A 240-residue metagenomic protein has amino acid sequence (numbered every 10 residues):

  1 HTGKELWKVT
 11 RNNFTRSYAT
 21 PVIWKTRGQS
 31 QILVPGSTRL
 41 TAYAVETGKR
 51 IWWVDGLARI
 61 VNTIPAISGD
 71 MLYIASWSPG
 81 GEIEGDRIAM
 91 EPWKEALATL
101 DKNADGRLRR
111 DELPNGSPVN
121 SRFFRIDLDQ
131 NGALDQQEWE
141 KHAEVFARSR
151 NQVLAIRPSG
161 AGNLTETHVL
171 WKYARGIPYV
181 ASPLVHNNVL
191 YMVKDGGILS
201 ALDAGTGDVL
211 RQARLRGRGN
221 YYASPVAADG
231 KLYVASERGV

Functional and structural regions predicted by a protein language model:
H1-T2, A44-T47, R157-A161, D203-T206: Short loop/turn segments that connect beta-strands within beta-propeller blades
E5-Q29, P35-S37, W53-G69, A75-E82 (+5 more regions): Extracytoplasmic beta-rich repeat domains
T41-A42, L154, S200: WD40 beta-propeller blade core
A89-L97, L108-N115, R122-F124, D135-E140 (+1 more regions): EF-hand and EF-hand-like helix-loop-helix modules
D101-D105, D127-A133: Acidic carboxylate motifs that coordinate Ca2+ or other divalent cations, activating on Asp/Glu
A223-V240: C-terminal structured "cap/appendage" subdomains that terminate the fold
